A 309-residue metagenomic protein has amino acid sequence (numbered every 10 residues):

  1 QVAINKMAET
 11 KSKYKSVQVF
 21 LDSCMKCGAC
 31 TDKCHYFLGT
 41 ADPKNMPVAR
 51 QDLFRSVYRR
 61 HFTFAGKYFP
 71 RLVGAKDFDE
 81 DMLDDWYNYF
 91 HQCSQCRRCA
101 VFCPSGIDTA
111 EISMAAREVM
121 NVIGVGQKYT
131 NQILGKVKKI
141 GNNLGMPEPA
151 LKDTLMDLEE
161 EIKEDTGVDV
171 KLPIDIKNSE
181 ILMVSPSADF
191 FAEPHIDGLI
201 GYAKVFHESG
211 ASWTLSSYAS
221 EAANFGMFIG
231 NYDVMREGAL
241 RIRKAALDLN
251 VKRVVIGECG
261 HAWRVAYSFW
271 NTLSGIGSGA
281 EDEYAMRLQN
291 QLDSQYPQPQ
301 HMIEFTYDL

Functional and structural regions predicted by a protein language model:
Q1-N45: Long, charged N-terminal interaction/targeting segments
A3, D32-K33, E160-K163, V234 (+1 more regions): A short linear-motif detector with a strong N-terminal bias
A8, K252, P299-M302: Generic low-polarity alpha-helical segments
K11-Q18, Q51, R55-S294: Iron-sulfur-cluster electron-transfer modules
M46-R50: Glycine-rich loop at the start of a catalytic domain that most often binds anionic cofactors/ligands
R236-I242, M302-L309: Active-site glycine-rich loop that binds ribose-phosphate moieties when present
M286, P297-P299, D308: C-terminal regulatory/effector modules of DNA-binding transcriptional regulators
Q291-E304: Short, conserved active-site entrance elements at the starts or edges of catalytic domains
